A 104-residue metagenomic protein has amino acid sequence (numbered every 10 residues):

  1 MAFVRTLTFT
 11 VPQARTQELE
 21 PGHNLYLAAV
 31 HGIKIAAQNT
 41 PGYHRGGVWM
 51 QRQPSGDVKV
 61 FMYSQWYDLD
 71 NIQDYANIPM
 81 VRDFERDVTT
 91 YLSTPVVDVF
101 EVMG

Functional and structural regions predicted by a protein language model:
M1-P79, S93-G104: Short S/T/G/P-rich N-terminal loop/turn motif that feeds into the first structured element of a domain
A76, E85-V88: Short, flexible helix/strand-to-coil boundary loops that buttress conserved ligand/catalytic motifs in alpha/beta
